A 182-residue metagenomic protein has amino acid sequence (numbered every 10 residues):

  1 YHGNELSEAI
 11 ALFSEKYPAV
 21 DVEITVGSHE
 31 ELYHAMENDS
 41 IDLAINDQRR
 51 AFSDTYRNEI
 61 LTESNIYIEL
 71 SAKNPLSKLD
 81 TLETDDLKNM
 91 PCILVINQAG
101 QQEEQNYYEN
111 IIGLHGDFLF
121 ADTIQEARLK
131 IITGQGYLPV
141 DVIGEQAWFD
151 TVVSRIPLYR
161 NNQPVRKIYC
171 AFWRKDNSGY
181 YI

Functional and structural regions predicted by a protein language model:
Y1-Y17, D21-E23, E30-Y33, Y180: N-terminal winged-helix
N4-E8, D47, M90-L114, Q146 (+1 more regions): Secondary-structure junction motif
E8-L12, E30-I66, L70, S154: Short beta-strand-centered segments that line the small-molecule binding cleft or hinge of alpha/beta clamshell
A11, D80, D85, N89-M90 (+1 more regions): Extended ligand-binding regions for polar small-molecule ligands
V20-S28, L114-E126: Short beta-strand-to-loop elements that line the ligand-binding cleft of bilobed periplasmic-binding protein-like
G27, I41-D47, A121-D122, P139-D141 (+1 more regions): Short beta-strand and adjacent tight-turn residues that come in two discontinuous sequence segments and form the edges
S53-E59, S64-N65, E126-D176: Beta-alpha-beta core module
Y56-I66, L70-C92: Flexible hinge/capping segments at coil-to-helix
